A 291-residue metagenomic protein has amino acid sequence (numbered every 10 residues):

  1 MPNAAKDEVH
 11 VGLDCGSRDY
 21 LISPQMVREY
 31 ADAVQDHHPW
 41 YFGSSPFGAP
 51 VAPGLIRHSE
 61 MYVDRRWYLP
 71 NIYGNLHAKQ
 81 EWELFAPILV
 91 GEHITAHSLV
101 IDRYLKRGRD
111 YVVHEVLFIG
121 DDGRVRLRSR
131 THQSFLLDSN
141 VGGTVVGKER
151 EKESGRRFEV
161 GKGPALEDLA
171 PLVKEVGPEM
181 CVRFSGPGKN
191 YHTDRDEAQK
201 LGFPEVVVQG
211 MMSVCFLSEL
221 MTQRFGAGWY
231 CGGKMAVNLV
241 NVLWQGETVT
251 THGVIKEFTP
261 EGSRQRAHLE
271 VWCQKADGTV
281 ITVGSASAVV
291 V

Functional and structural regions predicted by a protein language model:
M1-K6, H10, C15, H77-K79 (+3 more regions): HotDog/MaoC-like acyl-thioester-processing domains
M1-K79, N140-C231: Hot-dog-fold acyl-thioester-processing enzymes
K234-M235: Ligand-binding pocket scaffold of soluble enzyme catalytic domains
